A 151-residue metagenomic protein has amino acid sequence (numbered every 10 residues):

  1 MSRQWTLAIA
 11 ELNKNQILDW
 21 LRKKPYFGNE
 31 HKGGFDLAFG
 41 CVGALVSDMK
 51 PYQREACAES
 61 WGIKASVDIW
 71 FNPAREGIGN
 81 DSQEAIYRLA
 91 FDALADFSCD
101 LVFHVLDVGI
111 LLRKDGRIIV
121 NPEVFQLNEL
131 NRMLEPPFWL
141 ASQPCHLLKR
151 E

Functional and structural regions predicted by a protein language model:
M1-D36, H146-E151: Short, extreme N-terminal segment that most often corresponds to the first beta-strand
M1-Q4, D92-E151: Acidic, proline/glycine-rich low-complexity IDRs
A10-L12, N72-G77, A95-D96, V105-V108: Short, flexible beta-strand-to-coil junctions
K23-Y26, F91-A95: Short, intrinsically disordered, mixed-charge
F27-D81, K114-D115: Short, intrinsically disordered low-complexity segments
I78, S82, L140-Q143: Alpha-helix N-cap/loop-to-helix boundary motif
D81-D92: Well-ordered, non-membrane alpha-helical segments in soluble/globular domains
